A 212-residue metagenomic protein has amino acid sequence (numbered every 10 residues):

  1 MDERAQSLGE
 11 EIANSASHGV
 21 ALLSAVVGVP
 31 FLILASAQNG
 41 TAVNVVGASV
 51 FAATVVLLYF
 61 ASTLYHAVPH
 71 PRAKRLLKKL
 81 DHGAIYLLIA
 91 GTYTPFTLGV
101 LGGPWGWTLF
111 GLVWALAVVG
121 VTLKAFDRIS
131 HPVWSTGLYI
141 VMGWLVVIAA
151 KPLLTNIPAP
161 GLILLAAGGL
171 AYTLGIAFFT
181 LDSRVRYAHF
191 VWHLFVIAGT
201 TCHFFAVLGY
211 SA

Functional and structural regions predicted by a protein language model:
M1-A212: Multi-pass alpha-helical transmembrane bundles in non-GPCR membrane proteins that perform intramembrane catalysis
